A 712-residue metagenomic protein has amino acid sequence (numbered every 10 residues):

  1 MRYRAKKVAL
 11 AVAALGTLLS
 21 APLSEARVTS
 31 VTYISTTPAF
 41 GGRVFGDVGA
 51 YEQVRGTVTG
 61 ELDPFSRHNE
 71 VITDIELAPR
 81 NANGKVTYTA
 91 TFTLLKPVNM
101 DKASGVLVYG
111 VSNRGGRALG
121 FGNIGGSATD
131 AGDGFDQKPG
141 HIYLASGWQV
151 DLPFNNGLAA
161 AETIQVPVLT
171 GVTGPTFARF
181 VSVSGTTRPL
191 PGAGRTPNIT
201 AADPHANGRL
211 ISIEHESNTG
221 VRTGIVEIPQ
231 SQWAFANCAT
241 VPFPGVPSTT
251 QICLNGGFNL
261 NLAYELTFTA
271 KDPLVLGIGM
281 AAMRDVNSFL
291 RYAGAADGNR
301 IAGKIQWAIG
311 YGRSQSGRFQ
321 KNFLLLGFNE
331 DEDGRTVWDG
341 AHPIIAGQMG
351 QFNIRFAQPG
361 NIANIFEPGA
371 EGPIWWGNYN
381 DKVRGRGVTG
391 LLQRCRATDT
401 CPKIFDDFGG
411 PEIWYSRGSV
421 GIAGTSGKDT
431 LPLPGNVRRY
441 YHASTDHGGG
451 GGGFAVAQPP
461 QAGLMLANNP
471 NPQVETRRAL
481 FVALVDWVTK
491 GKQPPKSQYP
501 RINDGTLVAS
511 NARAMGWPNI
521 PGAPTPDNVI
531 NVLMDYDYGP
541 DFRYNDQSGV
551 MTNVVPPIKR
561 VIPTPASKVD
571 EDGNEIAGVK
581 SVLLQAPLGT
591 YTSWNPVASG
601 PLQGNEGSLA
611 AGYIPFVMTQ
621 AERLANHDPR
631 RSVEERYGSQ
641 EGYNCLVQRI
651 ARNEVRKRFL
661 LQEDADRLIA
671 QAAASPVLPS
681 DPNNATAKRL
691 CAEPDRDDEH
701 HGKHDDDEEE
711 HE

Functional and structural regions predicted by a protein language model:
M1-A11: Bacterial N-terminal signal peptides that target proteins for export
L15-G16: Repetitive helical segments and hydrophobic/amphipathic motifs
A21-L23: N-terminal signal peptide c-region/cleavage motif recognized by signal peptidases
R27-E712: C-terminal His-loop and adjacent cap/lid subdomain of alpha/beta-hydrolase
